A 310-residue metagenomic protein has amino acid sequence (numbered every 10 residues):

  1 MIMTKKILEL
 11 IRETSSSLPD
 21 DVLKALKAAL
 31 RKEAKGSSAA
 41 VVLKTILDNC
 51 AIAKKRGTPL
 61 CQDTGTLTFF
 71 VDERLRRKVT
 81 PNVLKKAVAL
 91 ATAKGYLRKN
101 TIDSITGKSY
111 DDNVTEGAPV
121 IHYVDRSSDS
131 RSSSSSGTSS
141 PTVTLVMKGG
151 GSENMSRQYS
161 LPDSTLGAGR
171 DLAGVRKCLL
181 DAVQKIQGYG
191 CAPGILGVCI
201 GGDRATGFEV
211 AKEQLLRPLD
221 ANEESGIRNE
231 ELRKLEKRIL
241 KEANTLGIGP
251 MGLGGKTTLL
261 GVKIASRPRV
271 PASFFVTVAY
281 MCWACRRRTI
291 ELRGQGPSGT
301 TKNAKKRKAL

Functional and structural regions predicted by a protein language model:
M1-D129, S139-V198, D203-G299: Non-transmembrane, aqueous-exposed alpha-helical and coiled segments at domain scale
S130-S134, S298-L310: Short, low-complexity, charge-dense intrinsically disordered segments
